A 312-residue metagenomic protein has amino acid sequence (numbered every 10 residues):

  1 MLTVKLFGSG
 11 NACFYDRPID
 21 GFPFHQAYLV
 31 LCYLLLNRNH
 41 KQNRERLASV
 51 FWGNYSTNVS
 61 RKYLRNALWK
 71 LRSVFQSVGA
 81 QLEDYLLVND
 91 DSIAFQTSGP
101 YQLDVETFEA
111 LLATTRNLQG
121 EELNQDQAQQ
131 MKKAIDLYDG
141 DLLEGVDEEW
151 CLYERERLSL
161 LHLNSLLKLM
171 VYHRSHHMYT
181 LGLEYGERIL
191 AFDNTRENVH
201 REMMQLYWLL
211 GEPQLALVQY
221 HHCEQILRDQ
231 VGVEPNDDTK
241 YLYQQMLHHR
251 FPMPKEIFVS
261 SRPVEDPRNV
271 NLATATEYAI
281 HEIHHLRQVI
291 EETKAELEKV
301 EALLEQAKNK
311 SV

Functional and structural regions predicted by a protein language model:
M1-K5, N66-S98, Q225-D237: DNA-binding patch around the recognition helix
M1-V30, D84-S92, D104, G140 (+3 more regions): Short boundary/linker motifs that mark transitions into or out of structured domains
D20-F51, L71, N198-H200: Short amphipathic alpha-helical recognition elements used for nucleic-acid or partner binding across transcription
P23-C32, T57-G79: DNA-recognition element of transcription regulators
L36-N37, G53, S77, D229: Conserved amphipathic alpha-helical interaction elements at protein-protein interfaces in regulatory, energy-coupling
R46, Y63, T107: Ca2+-coordinating acidic residues in Ca2+-binding motifs
S56-T57, S92-V312: Intrinsically disordered, charged and Pro/Gly-enriched terminal/linker segments that flank large helical-solenoid
